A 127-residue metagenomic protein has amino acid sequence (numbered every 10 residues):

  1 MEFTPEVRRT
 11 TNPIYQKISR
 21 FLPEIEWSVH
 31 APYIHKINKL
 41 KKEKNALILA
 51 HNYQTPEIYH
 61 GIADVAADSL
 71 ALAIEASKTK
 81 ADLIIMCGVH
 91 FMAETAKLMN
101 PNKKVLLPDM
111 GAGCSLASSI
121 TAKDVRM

Functional and structural regions predicted by a protein language model:
E2-M127: Active-site loop-to-helix "anion-binding N-cap" substructures in soluble metabolic enzymes
